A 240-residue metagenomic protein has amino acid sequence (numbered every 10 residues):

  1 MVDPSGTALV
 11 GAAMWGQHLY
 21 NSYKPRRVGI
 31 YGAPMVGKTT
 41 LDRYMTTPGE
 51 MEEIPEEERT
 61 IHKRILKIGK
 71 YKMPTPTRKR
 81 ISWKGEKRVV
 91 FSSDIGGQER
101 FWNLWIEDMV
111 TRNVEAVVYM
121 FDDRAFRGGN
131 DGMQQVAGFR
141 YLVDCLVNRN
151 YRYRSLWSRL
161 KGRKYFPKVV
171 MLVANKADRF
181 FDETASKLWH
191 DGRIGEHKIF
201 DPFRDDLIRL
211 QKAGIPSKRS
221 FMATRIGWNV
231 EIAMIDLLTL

Functional and structural regions predicted by a protein language model:
V2-K70, I81-R88: Conserved G1/Walker A P-loop phosphate-binding module
S22-P34, T39, T46, M51-I54 (+6 more regions): Acidic, low-complexity intrinsically disordered regions
G29-I30, S92, V169-N175, K218-A223: Extended hydrophobic secondary-structure segments that form protein cores and membrane-embedded regions
V36-G37, Q98-R100, D123-G128, A177-F181 (+1 more regions): Short acidic, S/G/P-rich loop/turn micro-motifs used as interaction or catalytic elements
G37-K38, F180, R219-L240: Conserved GTPase G-domain signal focused on the G5
D42-R43, N103-E107, D131-M133, T184-K187 (+1 more regions): Short coil/turn segments at secondary-structure boundaries
G85-W105: Switch II (G3) loop of P-loop NTPases
T111, A116, F121-A213: Conserved C-terminal guanine-recognition region of P-loop GTPase G domains, centered on the G4
